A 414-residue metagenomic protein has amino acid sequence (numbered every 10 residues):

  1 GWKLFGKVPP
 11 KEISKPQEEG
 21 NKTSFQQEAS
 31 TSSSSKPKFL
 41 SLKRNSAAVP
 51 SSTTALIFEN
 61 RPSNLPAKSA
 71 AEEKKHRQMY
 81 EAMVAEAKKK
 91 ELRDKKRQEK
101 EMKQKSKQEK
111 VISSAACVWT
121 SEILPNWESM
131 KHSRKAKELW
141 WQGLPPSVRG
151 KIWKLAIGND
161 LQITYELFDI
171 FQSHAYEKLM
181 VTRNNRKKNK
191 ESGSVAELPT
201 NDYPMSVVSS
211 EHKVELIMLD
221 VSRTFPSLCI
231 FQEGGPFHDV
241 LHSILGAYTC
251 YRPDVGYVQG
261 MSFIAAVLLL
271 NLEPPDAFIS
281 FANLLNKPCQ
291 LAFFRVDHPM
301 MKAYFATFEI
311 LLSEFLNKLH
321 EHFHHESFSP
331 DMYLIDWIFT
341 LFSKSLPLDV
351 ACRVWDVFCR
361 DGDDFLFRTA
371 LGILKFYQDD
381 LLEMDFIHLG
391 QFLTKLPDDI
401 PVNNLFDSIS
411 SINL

Functional and structural regions predicted by a protein language model:
G1-H132, S147: Eukaryotic extended interaction platforms
K105-K107, V111-I112, E128, F278-I279 (+3 more regions): Extended, Lys/Glu/Leu-rich amphipathic alpha-helical scaffolds
S114-A306, I310-S313: Alpha-helical repeat/alpha-solenoid scaffolds of the HEAT/ARM/MIF4G superfamily and closely related elongated all-alpha
H132, L241, G260-M261, F315 (+2 more regions): N-terminal alpha-helical segment
V207, S227-G234, L245-R252, F305 (+3 more regions): Active-site-adjacent structural elements in folded domains
I264-L268, F342, A370, L374: Buried hydrophobic packing segments
S343-K344, V357-R360, D364: An amphipathic, hydrophobic-aromatic interaction surface with interspersed Lys/Arg that forms lipid/phosphate-bearing
